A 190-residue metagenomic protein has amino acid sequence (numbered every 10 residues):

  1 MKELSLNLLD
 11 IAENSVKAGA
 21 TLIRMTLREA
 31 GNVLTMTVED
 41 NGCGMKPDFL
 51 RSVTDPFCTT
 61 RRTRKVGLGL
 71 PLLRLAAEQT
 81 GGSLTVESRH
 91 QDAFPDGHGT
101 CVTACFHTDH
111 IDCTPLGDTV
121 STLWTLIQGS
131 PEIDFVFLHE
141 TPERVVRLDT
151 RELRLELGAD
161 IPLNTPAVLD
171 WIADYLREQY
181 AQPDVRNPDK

Functional and structural regions predicted by a protein language model:
M1-K2, L75-K190: Flexible, glycine-/charge-rich segments associated with ATP-binding catalytic modules
M1-L27, P71-L72, A76: Conserved ATP-binding N-box helix of the HATPase_c
S5, P47, G67-L70, C113-V120: Amphipathic alpha-helical transducer elements in NTP-driven molecular machines
I23, C43, K65-L70, A76-E78 (+1 more regions): Structured catalytic core of nucleotide-sugar glycosyltransferases
R28-M36: Short beta-strand-loop-beta element adjacent to the nucleotide/active-site pocket used for signaling
D40: Acidic ATP/Mg2+-coordinating residue in the GHKL
M45-P56: Short conserved segment of the HATPase_c
C58-V66: Glycine-rich ATP-lid/hinge loop adjacent to the conserved G-boxes
